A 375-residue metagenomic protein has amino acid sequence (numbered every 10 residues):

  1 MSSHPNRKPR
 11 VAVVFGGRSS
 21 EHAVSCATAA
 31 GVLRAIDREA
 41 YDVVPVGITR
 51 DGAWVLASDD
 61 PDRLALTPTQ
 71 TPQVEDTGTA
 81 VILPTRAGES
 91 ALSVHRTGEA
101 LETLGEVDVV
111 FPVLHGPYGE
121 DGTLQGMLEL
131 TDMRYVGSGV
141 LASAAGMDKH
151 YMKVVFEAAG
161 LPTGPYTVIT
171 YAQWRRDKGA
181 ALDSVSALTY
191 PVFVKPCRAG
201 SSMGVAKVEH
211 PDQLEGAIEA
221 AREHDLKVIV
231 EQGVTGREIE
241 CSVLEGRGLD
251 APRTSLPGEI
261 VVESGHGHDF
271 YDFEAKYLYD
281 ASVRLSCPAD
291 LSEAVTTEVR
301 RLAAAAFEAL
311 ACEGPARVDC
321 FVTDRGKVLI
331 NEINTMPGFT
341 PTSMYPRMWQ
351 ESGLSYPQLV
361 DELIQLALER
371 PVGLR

Functional and structural regions predicted by a protein language model:
M1-L141, A145-Y151, A158, I169-L182 (+2 more regions): ATP-binding N-terminal substructure of ATP-dependent carboxylate-amine bond-forming enzymes
S2-P9, V14-R18, R38, A158 (+1 more regions): ATP-dependent carboxylate activation and anion-phosphoryl transfer catalytic cores that bind Mg-ATP to form
V43, R134-Y135, T163, V192 (+2 more regions): Hydrophobic beta-strand scaffold residues
V155-T163, A220: Basic phosphate/pyrophosphate-binding loop/patch that engages nucleotide-derived ligands
F156-E157, S184-S202, L226-G236: ATP-grasp fold ATP-binding core
G164-V168, P191-E219, E238-E240: Glycine-rich phosphate-binding loop of ATP-grasp-fold ATP-dependent ligases
E209-R301, V322, K327-L329: Phosphate-binding site of ATP-dependent enzymes
